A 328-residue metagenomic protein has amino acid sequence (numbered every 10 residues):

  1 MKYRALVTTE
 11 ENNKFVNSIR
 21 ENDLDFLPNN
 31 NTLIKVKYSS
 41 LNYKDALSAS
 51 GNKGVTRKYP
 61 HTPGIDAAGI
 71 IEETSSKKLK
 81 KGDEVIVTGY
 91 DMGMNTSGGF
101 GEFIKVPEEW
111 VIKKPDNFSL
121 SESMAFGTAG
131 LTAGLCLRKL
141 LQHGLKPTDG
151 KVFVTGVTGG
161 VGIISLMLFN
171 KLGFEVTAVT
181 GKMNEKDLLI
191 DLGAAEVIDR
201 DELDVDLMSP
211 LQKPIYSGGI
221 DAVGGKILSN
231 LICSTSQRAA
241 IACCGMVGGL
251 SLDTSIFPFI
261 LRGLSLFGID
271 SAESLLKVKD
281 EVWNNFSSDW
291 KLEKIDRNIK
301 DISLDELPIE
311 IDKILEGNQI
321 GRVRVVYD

Functional and structural regions predicted by a protein language model:
D25-S40, N52-M92: Glycine-rich beta-strand-centered segment in the early N-terminal region that forms part of a ligand/cofactor-binding
D83-E84, F103, K151, K171 (+1 more regions): Residue-level marker of beta-strand positions
I86, S217-I220, A242: N-terminal Rossmann-like NAD(P) cofactor-binding module of classical short-chain dehydrogenase/reductase
T88-F153: NAD(P)H dinucleotide-binding glycine-rich loop of Rossmann-like/cofactor-binding domains, especially the beta1-alpha1
G130-L131, G156-I163, G224: Glycine-rich NAD(P) Rossmann-fold beta1-alpha1 loop
N170-K226, N284: Adenosine-nucleotide cofactor-binding segment
K226-L292, D328: Glycine-rich phosphate-binding loop and adjacent beta-alpha segment of Rossmann(oid) nucleotide-cofactor-binding
K277-D328: C-terminal hydrophobic helical "lid"/dimerization subdomain of Rossmann-like NAD(P)H-dependent oxidoreductases
